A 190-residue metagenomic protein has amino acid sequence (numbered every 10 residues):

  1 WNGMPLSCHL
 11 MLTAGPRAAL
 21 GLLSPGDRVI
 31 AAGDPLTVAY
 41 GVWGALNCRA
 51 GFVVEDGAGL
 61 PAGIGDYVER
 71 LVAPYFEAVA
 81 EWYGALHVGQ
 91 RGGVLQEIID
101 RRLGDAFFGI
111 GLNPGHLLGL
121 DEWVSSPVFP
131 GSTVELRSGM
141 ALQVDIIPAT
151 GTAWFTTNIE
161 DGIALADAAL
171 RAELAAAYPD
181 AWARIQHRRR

Functional and structural regions predicted by a protein language model:
W1-R190: Active-site neighborhoods and metal-handling regions in enzymes and metal-associated proteins
